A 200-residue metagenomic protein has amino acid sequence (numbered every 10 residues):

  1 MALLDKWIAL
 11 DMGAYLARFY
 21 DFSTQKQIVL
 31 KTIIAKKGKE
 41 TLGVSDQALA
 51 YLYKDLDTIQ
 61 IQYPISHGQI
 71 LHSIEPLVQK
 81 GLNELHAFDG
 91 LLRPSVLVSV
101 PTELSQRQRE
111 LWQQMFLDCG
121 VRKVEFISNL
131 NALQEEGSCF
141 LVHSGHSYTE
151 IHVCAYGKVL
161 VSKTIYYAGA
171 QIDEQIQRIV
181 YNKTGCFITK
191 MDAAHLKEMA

Functional and structural regions predicted by a protein language model:
M1-L42, Q47-H146, C154-A200: Nucleotide/phosphate-binding catalytic cleft detector across ATP-hydrolyzing and phosphate-transferring enzymes
